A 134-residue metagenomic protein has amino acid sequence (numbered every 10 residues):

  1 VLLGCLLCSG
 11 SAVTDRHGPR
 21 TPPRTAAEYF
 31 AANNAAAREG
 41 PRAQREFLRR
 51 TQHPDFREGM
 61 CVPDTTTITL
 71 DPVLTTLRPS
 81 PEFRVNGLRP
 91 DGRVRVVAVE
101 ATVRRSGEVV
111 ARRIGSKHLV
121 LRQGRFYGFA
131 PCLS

Functional and structural regions predicted by a protein language model:
V1-P23: C-terminal region of N-terminal signal peptides and the immediate post-cleavage residues of exported proteins
L3-L6, F56, Y127: Disulfide-bonded cysteine motifs in exported proteins
L6-A12, M60-D64, P131-S134: Sequence contexts marking disulfide-bonded cysteines in secreted/extracellular proteins
R20-R38: Short, aromatic-enriched amphipathic alpha-helices that serve as compact interaction elements
P41-F83: Short solvent-exposed beta->alpha transition segments
V85-L88: Beta-strand-rich interaction surfaces with strong enrichment in secreted/lumenal proteins
D91-V103: A short hydrophobic beta-strand element
R105-S134: Short beta-strand edge/turn micro-motifs at domain boundaries
